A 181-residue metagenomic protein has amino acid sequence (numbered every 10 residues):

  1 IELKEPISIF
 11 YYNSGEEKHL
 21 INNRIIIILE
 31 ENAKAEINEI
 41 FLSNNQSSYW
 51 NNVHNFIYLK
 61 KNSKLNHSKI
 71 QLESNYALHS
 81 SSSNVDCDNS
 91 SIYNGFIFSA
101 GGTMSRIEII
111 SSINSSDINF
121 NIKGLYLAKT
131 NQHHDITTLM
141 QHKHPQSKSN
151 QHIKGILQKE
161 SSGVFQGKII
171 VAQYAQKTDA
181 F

Functional and structural regions predicted by a protein language model:
I1-F181: Conserved beta-strand/loop scaffold segments within soluble protein domains that form the structured core and edges
